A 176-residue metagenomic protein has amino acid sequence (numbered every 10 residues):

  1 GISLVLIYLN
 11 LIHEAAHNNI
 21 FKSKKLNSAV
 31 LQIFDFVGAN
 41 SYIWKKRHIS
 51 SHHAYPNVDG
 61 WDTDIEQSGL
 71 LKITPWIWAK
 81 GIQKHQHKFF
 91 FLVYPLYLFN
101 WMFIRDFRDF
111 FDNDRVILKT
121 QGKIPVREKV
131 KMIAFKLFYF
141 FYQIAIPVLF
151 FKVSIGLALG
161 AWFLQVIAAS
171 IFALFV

Functional and structural regions predicted by a protein language model:
G1-Y8, D35-A39, H87-F99, I124-F175: Alpha-helical bilayer-embedded segments of polytopic membrane proteins, i.e., transmembrane/intramembrane helices
I2-Q121: Membrane-embedded catalytic scaffold of the fatty acid hydroxylase/desaturase
